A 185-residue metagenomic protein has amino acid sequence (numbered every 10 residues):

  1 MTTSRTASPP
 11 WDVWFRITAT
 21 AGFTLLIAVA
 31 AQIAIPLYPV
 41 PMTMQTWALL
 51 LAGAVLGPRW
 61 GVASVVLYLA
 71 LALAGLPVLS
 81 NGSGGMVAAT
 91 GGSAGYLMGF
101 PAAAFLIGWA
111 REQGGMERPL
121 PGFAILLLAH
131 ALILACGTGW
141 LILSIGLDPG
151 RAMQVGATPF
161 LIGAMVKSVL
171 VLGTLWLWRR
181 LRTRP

Functional and structural regions predicted by a protein language model:
M1-A7, F15, V29, M86-A135: Short helix-perturbing small/polar motifs within transmembrane alpha-helices
M1-V62: Hydrophobic transmembrane alpha-helices
D12-T20, Q45-L49, G61, G92 (+3 more regions): Residue-level signature of transmembrane alpha-helical entry/exit and packing/kink sites in multi-pass membrane
G22-I27, L49, G53, S64-A72 (+11 more regions): Alpha-helical transmembrane segments in multi-pass membrane proteins
V29, I33, V55, N81-G82 (+3 more regions): Helix-loop junctions at the membrane-solvent interface of multi-pass transporters, primarily the C-terminal
A31-P41, L69-A103: Interfacial aromatic-anchored transmembrane helix boundaries in multi-pass membrane proteins
V55-R59, L106-G114, L177-R182: Structural signal for the C-terminal ends of transmembrane alpha-helices and the immediately following loop
G114-P185: Membrane-embedded alpha-helical hairpins and interfacial helices in multi-pass inner-membrane proteins
